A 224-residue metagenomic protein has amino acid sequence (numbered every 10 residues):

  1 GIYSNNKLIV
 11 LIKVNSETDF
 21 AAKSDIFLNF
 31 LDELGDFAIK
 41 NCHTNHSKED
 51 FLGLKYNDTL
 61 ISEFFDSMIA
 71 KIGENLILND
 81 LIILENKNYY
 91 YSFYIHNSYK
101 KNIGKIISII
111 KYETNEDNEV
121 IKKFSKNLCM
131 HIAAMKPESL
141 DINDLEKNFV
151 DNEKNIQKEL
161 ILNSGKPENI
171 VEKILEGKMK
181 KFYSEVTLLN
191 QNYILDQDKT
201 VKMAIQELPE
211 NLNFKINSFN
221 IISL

Functional and structural regions predicted by a protein language model:
G1-L224: N-terminal assembly/interaction segments in proteins that build large macromolecular machines
